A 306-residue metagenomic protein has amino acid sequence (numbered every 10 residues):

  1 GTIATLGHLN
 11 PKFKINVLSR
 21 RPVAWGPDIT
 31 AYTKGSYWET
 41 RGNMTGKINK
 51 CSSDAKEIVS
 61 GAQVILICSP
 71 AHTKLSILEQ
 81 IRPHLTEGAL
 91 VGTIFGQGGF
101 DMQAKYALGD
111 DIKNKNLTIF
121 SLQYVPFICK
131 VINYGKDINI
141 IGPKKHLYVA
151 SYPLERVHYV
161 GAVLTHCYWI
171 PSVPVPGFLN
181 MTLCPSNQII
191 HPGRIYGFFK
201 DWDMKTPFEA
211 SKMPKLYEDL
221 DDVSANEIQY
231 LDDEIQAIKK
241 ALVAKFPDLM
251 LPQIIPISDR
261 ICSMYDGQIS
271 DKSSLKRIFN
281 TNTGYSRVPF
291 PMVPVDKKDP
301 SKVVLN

Functional and structural regions predicted by a protein language model:
G1-T40, V59: NAD(P)+-binding Rossmann beta1-loop-alpha1 motif at the extreme N-terminus of oxidoreductases
K14-N16, G92, T118, Y148: A structural signal for isolated positions on well-ordered beta-strands in alpha/beta enzyme cores
S19, S69, F95, S151: Short beta-strand/turn micro-motifs composed of small residues that flank or help shape donor/cofactor-binding pockets
R41-G92: Rossmann-like NAD(P)-binding element
A71-Y134: Rossmann-like NAD(P)(H) cofactor-binding subdomain of soluble oxidoreductases
Y134-E155, L220: Short beta-strand and adjoining strand-loop segment in the mid-core of the Rossmann-like NAD(P)-dependent dehydrogenase
L154-A162: Short, conserved charged micro-motifs
P171-N306: C-terminal substrate-binding/catalytic lobe of Rossmann-fold NAD(P)-dependent dehydrogenases
